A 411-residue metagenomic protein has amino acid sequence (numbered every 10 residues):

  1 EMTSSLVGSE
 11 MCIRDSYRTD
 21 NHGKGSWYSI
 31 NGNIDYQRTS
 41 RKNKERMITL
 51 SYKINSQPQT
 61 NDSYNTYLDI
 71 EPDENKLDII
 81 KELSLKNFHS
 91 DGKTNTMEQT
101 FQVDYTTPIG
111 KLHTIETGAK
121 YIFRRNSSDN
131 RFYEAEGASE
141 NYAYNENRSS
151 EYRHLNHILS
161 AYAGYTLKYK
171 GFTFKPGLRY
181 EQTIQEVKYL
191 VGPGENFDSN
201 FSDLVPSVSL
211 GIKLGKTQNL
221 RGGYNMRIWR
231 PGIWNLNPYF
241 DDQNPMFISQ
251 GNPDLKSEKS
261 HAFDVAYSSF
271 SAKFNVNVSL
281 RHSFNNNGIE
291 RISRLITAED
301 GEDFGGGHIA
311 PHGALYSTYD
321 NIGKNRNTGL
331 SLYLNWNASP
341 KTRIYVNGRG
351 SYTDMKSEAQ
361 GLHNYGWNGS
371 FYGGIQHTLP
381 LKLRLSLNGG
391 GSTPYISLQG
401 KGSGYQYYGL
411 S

Functional and structural regions predicted by a protein language model:
M2-G8, C12-I13: Single conserved hydrophobic/aromatic residue that forms the stacking wall/gate of nucleotide- or nucleobase-binding
D15-H22, D35-Q37, S84-D91, Y144-E151 (+5 more regions): Extracellular loop and loop/strand-boundary signature of outer-membrane beta-barrel proteins
N21-K188, N277-V278, R326-S351: Face-selective signature of the C-terminal outer-membrane beta-barrel domain
G25, N43-E45, P58-S63, N126-N130 (+10 more regions): Outer-membrane beta-barrel proteins
S26-I30, N95-Q99, L155-L159, N200-L204 (+4 more regions): Residues that define the transmembrane beta-barrel architecture of outer-membrane proteins
G92-Q102, T106-S127, Y144-N275, S279-N285 (+2 more regions): Structural signature of Gram-negative outer-membrane beta-barrels, strongest in the C-terminal barrel of TonB-dependent
E98-Q102, A143-S150, Q250-N252, K256 (+3 more regions): Outer membrane beta-barrel strand-and-loop segments of large Gram-negative receptors, especially TonB-dependent
N364-S411: Conserved C-terminal beta-signal and adjacent last beta-strands/turns of outer-membrane beta-barrel proteins
